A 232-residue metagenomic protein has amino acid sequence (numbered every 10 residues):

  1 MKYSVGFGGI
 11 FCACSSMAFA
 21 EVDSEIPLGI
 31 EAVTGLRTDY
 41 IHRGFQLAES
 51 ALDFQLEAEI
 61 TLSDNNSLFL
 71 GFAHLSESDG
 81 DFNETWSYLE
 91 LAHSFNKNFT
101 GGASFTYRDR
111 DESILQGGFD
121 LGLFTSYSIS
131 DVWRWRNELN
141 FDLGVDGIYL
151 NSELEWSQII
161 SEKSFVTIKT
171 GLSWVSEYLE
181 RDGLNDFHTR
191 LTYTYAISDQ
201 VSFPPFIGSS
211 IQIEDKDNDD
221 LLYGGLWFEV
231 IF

Functional and structural regions predicted by a protein language model:
M1-E31: Cleavable N-terminal export/targeting peptides
E21-S78, I159: Short glycine/proline- and aromatic-enriched beta-strand/turn motifs that initiate or cap beta-hairpins
I30, S50-L56, L68, T85-L89 (+6 more regions): Hydrophobic, lipid-facing positions within transmembrane beta-strands of outer-membrane proteins
I30-A32, D64-L70, K97-A103, I129-N137 (+2 more regions): Repeated loop/turn-to-beta-strand initiation elements of outer-membrane beta-barrel proteins
T38, A58-L62, L91-H93, Y107 (+6 more regions): Residue-level signature of outer-membrane beta-barrel architecture
H42-A51, L75-E84, R108-F119, N140-N151 (+2 more regions): Solvent-exposed loop/turn segments connecting transmembrane beta-strands in outer-membrane beta-barrel proteins
G117-E177, L184-F187, Y195: Detector for outer-membrane/organellar transmembrane beta-barrel domains, recognizing the amphipathic beta-strand
L191-A196, S202, D219-F232: Outer-membrane beta-barrel "beta-signal"
